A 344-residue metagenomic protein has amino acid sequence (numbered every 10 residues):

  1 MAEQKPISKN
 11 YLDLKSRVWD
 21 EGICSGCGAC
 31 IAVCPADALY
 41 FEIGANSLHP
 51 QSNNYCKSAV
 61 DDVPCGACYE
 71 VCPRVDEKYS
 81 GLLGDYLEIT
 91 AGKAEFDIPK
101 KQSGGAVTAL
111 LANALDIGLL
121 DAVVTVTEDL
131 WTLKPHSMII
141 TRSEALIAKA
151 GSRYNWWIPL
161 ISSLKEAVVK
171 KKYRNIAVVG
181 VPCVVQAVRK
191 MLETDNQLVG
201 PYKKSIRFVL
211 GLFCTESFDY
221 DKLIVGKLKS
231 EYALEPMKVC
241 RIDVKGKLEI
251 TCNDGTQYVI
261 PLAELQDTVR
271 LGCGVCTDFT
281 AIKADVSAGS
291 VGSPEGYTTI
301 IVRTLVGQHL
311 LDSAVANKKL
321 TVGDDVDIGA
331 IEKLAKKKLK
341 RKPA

Functional and structural regions predicted by a protein language model:
A2-I7, A29-Q51, D61-G84, A281 (+1 more regions): Iron-sulfur cluster-binding cysteine motifs and their immediate structural context in ferredoxin-like electron-transfer
S16-D37, Q51-V75, G105, C183 (+1 more regions): Cysteine-centered iron-sulfur cluster-binding motifs in ferredoxin-type domains/subunits of redox enzymes
Y55-K57, D61-V107, L111-N113: Electropositive, gly/pro-rich neighborhoods at or near active sites that engage anionic ligands
K101-K171: Portal/gating segments that form or line small-molecule/metal binding sites
S103-A106, L130, V178-V188, E216-F218: Gly/Ser/Thr-rich loops at beta-strand to alpha-helix junctions that form or flank small-molecule/cofactor-binding
I117-D121, N175, K227-A344: Long, compositionally biased charged/polar accessory segments in the mid-to-C-terminal portions of proteins
E193-G211: A short alpha->loop->secondary-structure connector
G211-V225: Short, conserved secondary-structure transition motifs
